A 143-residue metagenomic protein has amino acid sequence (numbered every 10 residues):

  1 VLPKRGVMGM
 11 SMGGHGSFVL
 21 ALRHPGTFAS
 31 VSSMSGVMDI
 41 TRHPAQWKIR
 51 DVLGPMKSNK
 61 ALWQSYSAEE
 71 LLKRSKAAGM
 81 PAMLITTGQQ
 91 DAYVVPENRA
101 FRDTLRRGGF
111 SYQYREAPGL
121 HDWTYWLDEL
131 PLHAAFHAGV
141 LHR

Functional and structural regions predicted by a protein language model:
V1-R143: Non-catalytic cap/lid and distal C-terminal segments of serine-dependent acyl enzymes
